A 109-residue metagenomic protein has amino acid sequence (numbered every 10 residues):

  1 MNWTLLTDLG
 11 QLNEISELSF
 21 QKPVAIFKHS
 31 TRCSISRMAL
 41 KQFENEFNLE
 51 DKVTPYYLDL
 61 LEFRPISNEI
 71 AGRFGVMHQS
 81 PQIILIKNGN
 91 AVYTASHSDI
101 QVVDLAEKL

Functional and structural regions predicted by a protein language model:
M1-K22: N-terminal leader/targeting and pre-domain segments
I15-E46: Local sequence-structure signature of Cys/Sec-based thiol-disulfide redox active-site neighborhoods
N45-V53: Short helix-loop-beta junction
K52-S67: Thiol-based oxidoreductase modules, predominantly thioredoxin-like and allied folds used for disulfide exchange
F74-K87: Structural micro-motif
L85-L109: Non-catalytic, surface beta->alpha helical segment in thiol-disulfide oxidoreductase systems
